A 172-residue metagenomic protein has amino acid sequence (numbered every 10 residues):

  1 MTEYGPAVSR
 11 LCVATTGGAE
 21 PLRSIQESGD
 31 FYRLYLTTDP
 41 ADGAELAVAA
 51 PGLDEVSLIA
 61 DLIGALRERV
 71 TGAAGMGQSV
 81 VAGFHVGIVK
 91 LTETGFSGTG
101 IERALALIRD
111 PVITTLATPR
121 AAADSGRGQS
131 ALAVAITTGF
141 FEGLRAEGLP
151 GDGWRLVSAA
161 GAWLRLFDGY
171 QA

Functional and structural regions predicted by a protein language model:
M1-L62: Catalytic NTP-binding/metal-coordinating core of nucleotidyl cyclase/transferase enzymes
S24, D61-R69, A106: Long, highly charged amphipathic alpha-helices
R33-E55, G72-T99: Catalytic core of nucleotidyl cyclases, primarily class III adenylyl/guanylyl cyclases
I59-L62, F96-E102: "Short basic amphipathic alpha-helical interaction patches in structured regions
L66-M76, P111-A117: Short catalytic/binding micro-motifs of nucleotide second-messenger systems
T92-S97, T118-R120, L144-L149: A short secondary-structure junction signal
I101-I136: Catalytic/regulatory signature loops of cyclic-dinucleotide turnover enzymes and related class III nucleotidyl cyclases
A123-A172: Intrinsically disordered, glycine/charged-rich C-terminal tails and inter-domain linkers that flank nucleotidyl cyclase
